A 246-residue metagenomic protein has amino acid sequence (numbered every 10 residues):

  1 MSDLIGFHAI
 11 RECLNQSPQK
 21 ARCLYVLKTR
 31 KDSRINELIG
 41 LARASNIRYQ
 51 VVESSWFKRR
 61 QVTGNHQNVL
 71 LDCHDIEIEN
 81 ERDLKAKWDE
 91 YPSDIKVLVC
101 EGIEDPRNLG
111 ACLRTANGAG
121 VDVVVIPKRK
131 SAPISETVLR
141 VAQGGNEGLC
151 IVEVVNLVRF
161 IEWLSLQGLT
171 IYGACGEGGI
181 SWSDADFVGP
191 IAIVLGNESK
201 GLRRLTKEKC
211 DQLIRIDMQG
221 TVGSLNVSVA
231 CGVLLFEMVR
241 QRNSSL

Functional and structural regions predicted by a protein language model:
M1-K87: N-terminal positively charged helical leader segments and presequences
G6, N108, S224-N226: Active-site helix-initiating loop/hinge in glycosyltransferases
R11, T137-G145, R204-L246: Structured adenosyl-cofactor binding patch, chiefly the S-adenosyl-L-methionine
E12-N15, Q19, V26, G40 (+1 more regions): RNA substrate-binding interface of SAM-dependent RNA methyltransferases
E53, H74, E101, P127-K128 (+3 more regions): Short beta->alpha connector loops at strand-helix junctions that form conserved, small/polar/Pro-enriched
R60-H74, A142-N146, V154, V188-G196: Short basic, glycine-rich beta-strand/loop surfaces that mediate nucleic-acid
Y172-N226: Active-site/ligand-binding-proximal alpha/beta "capping" segment
